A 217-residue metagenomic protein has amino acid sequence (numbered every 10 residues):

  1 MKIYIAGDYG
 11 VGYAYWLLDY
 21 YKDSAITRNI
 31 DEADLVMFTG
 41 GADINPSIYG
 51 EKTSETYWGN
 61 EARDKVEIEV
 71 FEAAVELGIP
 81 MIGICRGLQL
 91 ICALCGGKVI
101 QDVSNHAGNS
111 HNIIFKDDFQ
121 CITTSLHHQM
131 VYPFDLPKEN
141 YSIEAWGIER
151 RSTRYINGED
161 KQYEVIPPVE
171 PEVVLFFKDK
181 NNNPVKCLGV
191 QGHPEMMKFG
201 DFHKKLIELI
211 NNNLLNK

Functional and structural regions predicted by a protein language model:
M1-R86, A93-I100, S104-H128, Y132-N183 (+1 more regions): N-terminal beta1-alpha1 cap of cysteine-dependent amidohydrolase-like domains
